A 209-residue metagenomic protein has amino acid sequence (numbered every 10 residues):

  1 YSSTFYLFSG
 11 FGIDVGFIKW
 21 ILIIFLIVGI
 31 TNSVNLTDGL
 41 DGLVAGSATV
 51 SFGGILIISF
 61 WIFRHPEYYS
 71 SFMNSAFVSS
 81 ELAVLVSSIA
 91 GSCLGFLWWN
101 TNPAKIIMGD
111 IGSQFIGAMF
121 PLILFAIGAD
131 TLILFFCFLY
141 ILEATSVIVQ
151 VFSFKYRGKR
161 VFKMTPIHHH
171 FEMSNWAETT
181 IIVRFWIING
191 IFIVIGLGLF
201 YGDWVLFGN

Functional and structural regions predicted by a protein language model:
Y1-V15: Interfacial loop/helix-cap signal at membrane boundaries in integral membrane proteins
I18-I23, I27-L36, L40-N209: Alpha-helical transmembrane segments
